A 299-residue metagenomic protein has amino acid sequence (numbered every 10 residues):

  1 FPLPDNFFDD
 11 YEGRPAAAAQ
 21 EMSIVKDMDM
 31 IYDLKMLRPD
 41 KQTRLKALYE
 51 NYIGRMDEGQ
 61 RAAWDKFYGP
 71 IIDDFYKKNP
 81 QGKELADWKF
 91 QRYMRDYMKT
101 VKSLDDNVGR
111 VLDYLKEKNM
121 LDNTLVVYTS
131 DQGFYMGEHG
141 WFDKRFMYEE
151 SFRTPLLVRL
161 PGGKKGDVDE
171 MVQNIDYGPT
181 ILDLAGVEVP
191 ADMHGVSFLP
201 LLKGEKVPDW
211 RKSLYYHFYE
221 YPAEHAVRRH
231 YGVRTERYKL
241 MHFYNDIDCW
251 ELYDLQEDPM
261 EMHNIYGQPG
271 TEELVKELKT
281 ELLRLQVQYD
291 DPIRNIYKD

Functional and structural regions predicted by a protein language model:
F1-P4, L274-V287: Short, structured active-site-proximal loop/turn typified by the sulfatase FGly-forming signature C/S-X-P-X-R
F1-V172, L184-D192, Y244, C249 (+1 more regions): Active-site-proximal cap/lid insertion segments
F7, E261-M262: Short His/Asp/Glu-rich catalytic/ion-coordination signatures at enzyme active sites or charged loops
D106-G109, D113, P179, D183 (+3 more regions): Solvent-exposed, polar/charged alpha-helical surfaces in well-ordered, non-transmembrane soluble domains, broadly
E117, G267, R284-V287: Secondary-structure boundary motif
Q132-E138, R159, K164, I175-G178 (+4 more regions): C-terminal cap/loop subdomain of S1 sulfatases and analogous C-terminal strand-loop tails that border
E138, N264-G267: Phosphate-coordinating loops and pocket residues in cytosolic domains that bind phosphorylated ligands
L202, Y266-P269: A general structural motif at alpha-helix termini
